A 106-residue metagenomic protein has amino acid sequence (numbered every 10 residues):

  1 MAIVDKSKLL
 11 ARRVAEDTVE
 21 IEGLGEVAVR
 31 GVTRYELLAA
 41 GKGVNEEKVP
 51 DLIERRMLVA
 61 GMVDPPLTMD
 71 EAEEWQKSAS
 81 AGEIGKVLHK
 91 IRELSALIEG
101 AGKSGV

Functional and structural regions predicted by a protein language model:
M1-A15: Extended acidic low-complexity intrinsically disordered regions
V14, G23-V106: Short, surface-exposed, charged amphipathic helix/loop patches that serve as local interaction elements
T18-E20: Residue-level detector of beta-strand face positions
